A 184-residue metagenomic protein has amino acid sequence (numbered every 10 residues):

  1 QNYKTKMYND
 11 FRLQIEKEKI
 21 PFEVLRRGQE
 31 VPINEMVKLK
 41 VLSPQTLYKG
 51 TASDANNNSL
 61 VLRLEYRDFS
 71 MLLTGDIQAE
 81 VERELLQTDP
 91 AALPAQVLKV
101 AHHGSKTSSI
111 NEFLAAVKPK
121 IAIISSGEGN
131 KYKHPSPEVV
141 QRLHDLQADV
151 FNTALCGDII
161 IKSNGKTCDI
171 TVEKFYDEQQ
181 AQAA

Functional and structural regions predicted by a protein language model:
Q1-A184: Non-globular, low-confidence helical/coil segments that flank catalytic cores
